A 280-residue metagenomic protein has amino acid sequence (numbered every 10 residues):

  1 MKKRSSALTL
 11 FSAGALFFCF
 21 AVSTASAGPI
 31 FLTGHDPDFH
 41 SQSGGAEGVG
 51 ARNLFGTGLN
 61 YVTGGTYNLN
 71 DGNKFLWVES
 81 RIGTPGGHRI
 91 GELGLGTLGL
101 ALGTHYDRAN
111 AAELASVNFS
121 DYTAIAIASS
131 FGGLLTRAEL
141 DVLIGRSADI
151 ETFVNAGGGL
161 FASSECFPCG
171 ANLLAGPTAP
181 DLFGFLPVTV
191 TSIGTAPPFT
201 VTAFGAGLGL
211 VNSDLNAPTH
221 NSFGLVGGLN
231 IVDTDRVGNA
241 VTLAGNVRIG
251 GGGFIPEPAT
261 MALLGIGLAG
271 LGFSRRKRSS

Functional and structural regions predicted by a protein language model:
M1-A7, S280: N-terminal secretory signal peptides that target proteins for export/translocation
S5-P29, L243-L271: Short, threonine-centered small-residue motifs that mark membrane-proximal processing/anchoring sites and TM-junction
A27-N68, G252-F254: N-terminal segment immediately downstream of the Sec signal-peptide cleavage site in secreted/extracellular proteins
A27-P29, T123, G227-N230: A generic secondary-structure signal marking the coil-to-beta-strand transition
F31-T33, D38-Q42, A46-V49, K74-T178: Helical hinge/lid and interdomain linker segments adjacent to catalytic or ligand-binding clefts that mediate domain
G65, L69-L100, G159-G252: An acidic, glycine-rich "communication" segment
P168, G270-F273: Active-site micro-motifs of SAM-dependent methyltransferase domains
G272-S280: C-terminal membrane-anchoring or membrane-association module
